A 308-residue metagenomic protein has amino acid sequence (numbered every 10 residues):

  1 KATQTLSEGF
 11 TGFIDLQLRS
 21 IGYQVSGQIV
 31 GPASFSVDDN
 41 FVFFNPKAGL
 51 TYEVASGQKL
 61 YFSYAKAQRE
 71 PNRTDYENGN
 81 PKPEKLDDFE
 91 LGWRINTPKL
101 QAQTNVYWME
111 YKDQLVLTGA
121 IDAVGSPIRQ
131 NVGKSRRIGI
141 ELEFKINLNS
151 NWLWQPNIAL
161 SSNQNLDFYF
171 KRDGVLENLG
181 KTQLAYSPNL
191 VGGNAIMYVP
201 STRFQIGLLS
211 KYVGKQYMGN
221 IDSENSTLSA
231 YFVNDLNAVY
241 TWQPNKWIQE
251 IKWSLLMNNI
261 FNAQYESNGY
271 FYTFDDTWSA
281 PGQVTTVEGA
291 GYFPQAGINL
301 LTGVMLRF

Functional and structural regions predicted by a protein language model:
K1-A55, Y76: Signature of Gram-negative outer-membrane beta-barrel scaffolds
L6-G9, A55-G57, K99-Q101, N151 (+2 more regions): Short loop/turn motifs that connect adjacent beta-strands in outer-membrane beta-barrel proteins
G12-L16, L60-F62, A102-T104, W154-P156 (+5 more regions): Transmembrane beta-strands of outer-membrane beta-barrel proteins
L18-Q24, Y64-E70, T97, V106-K112 (+6 more regions): Transmembrane beta-strands of outer-membrane beta-barrel pores
S20-I21, W108, Q130-I221: Gram-negative outer-membrane beta-barrel transporters
E53, K59-S63, P83-Y169: Membrane-embedded beta-barrel scaffold of Gram-negative outer-membrane proteins
E70, Y186-K246, F261-N262, E266-F271: C-terminal beta-barrel architecture of Gram-negative outer-membrane proteins
K112, W154, S162-Q164, K215-Y217 (+1 more regions): C-terminal beta-signal and adjacent terminal beta-strands/loops of Gram-negative outer-membrane beta-barrel proteins
